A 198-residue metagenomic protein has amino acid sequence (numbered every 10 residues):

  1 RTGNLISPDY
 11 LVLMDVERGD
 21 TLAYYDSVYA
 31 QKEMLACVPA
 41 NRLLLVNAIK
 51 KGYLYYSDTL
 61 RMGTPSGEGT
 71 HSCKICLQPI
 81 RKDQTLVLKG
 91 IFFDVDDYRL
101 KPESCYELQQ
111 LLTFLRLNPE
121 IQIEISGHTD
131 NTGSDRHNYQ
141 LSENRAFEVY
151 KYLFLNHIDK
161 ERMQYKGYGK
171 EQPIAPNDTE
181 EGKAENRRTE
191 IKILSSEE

Functional and structural regions predicted by a protein language model:
R1-T2, S142: Short solvent-exposed capping/turn motifs at the termini of beta-strands
G3-L13, E17-Q122, S195-E198: Periplasmic peptidoglycan-binding/tethering modules of Gram-negative envelope proteins
S126-E198: Periplasmic OmpA-like peptidoglycan-binding domain that tethers envelope proteins to the cell wall
